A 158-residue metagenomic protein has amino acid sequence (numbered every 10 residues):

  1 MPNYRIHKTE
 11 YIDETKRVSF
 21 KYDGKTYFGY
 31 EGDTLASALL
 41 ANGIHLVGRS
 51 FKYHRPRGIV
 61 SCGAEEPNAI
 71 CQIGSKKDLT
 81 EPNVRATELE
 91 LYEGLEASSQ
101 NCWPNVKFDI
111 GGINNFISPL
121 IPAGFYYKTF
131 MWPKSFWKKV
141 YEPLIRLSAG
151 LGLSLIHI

Functional and structural regions predicted by a protein language model:
M1-K16, S37, A41, L46: Terminal leader/tail segments of proteins
V18-F20, A38-G48, I59-G124, P133: Iron-sulfur (Fe-S) cluster-binding segments and ferredoxin-like electron-carrier domains, especially [2Fe-2S]
D23: ABC transporter nucleotide-binding domain catalytic core, centered on the Walker B motif
T26-D33: Short, contiguous acidic and Ser/Thr-rich linear segments
L35-A38, S148: Hydrophobic/aromatic-rich, well-ordered segments within soluble, folded domains that form packed cores
R49-R55: A short, aromatic/hydrophobic, helix- or strand-capping loop or linear motif that either lines the entrance/gate
I117-L120, G124-S154: Non-catalytic propeptide/linker segments at domain boundaries
I156-I158: Conserved small/polar residues in nucleotide/adenosyl-binding loops
